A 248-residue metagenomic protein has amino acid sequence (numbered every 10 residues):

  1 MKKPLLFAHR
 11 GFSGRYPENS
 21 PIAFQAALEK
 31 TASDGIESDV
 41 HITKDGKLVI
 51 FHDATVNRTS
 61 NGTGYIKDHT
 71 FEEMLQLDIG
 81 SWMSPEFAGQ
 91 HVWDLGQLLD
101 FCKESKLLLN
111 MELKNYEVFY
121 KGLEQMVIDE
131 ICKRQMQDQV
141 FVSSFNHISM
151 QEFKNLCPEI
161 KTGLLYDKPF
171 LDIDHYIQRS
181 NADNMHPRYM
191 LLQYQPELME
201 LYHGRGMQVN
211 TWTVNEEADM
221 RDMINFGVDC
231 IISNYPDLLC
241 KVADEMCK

Functional and structural regions predicted by a protein language model:
M1-K248: Phosphate-group recognition and catalysis centered on beta-loop-alpha active-site segments
